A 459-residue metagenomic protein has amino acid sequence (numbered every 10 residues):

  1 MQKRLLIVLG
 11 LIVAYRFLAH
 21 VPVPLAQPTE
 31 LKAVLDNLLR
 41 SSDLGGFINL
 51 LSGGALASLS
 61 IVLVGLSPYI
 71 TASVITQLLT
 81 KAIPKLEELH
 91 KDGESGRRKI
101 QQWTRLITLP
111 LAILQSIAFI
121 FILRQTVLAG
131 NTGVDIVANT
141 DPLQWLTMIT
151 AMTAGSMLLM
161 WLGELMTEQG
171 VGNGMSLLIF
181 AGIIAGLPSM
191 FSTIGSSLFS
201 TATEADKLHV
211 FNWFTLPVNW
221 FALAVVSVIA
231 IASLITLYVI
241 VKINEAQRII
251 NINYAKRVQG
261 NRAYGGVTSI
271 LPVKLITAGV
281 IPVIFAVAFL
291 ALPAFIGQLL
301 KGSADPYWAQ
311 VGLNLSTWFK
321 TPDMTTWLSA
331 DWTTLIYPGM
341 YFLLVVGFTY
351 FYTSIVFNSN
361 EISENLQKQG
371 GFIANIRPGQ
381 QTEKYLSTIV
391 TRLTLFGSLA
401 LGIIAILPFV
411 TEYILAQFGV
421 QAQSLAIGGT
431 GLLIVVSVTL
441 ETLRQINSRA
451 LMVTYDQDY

Functional and structural regions predicted by a protein language model:
M1-H90, S95-Y459: N-terminal cationic and glycine-rich segments that engage phosphates or anionic surfaces
